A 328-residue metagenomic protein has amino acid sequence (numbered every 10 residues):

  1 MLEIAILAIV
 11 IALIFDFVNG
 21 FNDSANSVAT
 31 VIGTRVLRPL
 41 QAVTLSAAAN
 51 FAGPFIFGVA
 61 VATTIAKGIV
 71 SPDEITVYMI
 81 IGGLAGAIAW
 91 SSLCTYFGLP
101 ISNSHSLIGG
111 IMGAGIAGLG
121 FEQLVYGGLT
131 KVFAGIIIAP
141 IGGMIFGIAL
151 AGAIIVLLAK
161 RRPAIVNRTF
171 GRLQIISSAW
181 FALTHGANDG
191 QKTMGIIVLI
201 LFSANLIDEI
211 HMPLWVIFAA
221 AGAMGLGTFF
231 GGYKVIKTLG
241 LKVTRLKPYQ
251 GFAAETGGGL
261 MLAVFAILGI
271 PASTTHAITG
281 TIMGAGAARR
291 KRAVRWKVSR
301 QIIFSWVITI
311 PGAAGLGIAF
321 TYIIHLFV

Functional and structural regions predicted by a protein language model:
M1-V328: Alpha-helical transmembrane segments and immediately membrane-proximal extracytoplasmic
